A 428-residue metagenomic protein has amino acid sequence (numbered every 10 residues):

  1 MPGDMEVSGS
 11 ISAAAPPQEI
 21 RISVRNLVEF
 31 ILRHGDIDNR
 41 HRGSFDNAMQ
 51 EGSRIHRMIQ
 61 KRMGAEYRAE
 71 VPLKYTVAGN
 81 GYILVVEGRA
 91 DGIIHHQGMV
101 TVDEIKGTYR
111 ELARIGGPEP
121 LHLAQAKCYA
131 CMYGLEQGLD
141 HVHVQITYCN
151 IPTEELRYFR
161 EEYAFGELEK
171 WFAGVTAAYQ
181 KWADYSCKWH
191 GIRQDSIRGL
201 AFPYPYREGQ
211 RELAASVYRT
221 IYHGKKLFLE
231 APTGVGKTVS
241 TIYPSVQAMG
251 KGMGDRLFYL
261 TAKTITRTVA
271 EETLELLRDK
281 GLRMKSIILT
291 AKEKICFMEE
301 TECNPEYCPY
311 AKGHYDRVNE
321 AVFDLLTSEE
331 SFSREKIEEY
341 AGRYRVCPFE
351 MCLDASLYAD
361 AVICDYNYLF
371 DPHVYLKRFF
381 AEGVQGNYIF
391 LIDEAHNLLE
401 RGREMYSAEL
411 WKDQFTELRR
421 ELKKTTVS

Functional and structural regions predicted by a protein language model:
M1-M99, A124: Metal-dependent nuclease catalytic cores that hydrolyze phosphodiester bonds in DNA/RNA, characterized by
Y75-K170: Mg2+/Mn2+-dependent nuclease catalytic core
E87, V100-V102, K226, A361 (+1 more regions): Hydrophobic "anchor" residues on beta-strands that sit immediately upstream of conserved functional sites
C187-E230: Conserved pre-motif I regulatory segment
Q194, L200, M253-V362, N367-F370 (+2 more regions): A substrate-engagement module of RecA-like helicase motors
Y218-R219, T238-M253, T273-L277: Walker A/P-loop NTP-binding motif
Y222-P244, R256: Walker A/P-loop
T241, T268, Y344-A361, Y366-S428: Signature of the SF2 helicase/ATPase Hel1-core->accessory helical subdomain module
